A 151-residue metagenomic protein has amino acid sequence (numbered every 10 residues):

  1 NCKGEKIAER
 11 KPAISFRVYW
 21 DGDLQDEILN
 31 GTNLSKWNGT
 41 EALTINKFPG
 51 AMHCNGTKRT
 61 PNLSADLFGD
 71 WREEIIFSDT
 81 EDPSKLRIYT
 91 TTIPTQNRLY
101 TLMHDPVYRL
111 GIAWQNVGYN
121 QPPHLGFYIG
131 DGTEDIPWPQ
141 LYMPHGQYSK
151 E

Functional and structural regions predicted by a protein language model:
N1-E151: Beta-propeller-forming repeat regions
